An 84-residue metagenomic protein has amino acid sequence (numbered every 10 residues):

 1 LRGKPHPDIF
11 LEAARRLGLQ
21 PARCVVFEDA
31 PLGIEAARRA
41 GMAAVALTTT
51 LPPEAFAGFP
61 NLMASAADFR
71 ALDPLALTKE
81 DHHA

Functional and structural regions predicted by a protein language model:
L1-A84: Asp-based, Mg2+/Mn2+-dependent phosphohydrolase catalytic module
